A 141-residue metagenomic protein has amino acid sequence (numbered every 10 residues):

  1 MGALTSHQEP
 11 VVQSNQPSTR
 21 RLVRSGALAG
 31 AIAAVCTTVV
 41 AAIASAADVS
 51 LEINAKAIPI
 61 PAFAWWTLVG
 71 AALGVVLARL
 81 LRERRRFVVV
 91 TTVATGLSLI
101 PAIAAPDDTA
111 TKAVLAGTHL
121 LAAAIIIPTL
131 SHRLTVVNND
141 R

Functional and structural regions predicted by a protein language model:
M1-R20: Short, Lys/Arg-rich, polar N-terminal cytosolic tail immediately upstream of the first transmembrane signal-anchor
L22, G26, A55, I60 (+2 more regions): Internal alpha-helical transmembrane segments of multi-pass membrane proteins
S25, A29, A33, A123-R141: Membrane-water interface at the C-terminal end of transmembrane alpha helices
A34-S45, G70-R79, L99, I103 (+1 more regions): Transmembrane alpha-helical segments of multi-pass membrane transport proteins and ion-pumping complexes
V39-W66, I100-G117: Membrane interfacial helix motifs at helix-loop boundaries and amphipathic/re-entrant anchors
L73-E83, A110-A123: Juxtamembrane/interfacial segments around transmembrane helices
V88-A102, L115-I126: Hydrophobic alpha-helical segments of small multi-pass membrane proteins
